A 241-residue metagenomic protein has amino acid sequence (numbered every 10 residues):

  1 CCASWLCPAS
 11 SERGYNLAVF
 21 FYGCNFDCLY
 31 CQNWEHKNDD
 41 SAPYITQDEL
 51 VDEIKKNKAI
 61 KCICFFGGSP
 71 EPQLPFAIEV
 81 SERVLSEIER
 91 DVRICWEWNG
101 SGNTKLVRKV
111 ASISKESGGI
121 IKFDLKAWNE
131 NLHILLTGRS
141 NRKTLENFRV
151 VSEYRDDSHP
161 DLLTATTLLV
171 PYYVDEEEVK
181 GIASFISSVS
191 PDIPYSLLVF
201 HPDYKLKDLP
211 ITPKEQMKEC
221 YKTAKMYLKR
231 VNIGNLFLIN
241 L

Functional and structural regions predicted by a protein language model:
C1-F21, W34-N38, K56: N-terminal [4Fe-4S]-dependent radical SAM core
V19, C28, F123, Y195 (+1 more regions): Conserved, mostly hydrophobic/aromatic
F20-W34, L241: Local cysteine-cluster metal-coordination motifs and their immediate loop/turn environment, predominantly Fe-S cluster
Y22, A42, E49: Sequence context surrounding c-type heme c attachment/ligation sites in exported
F26-Y30, K37-D40, P72-P75, N103-L106: Short, well-ordered, mixed-charge alpha-helical segments that flank or form enzyme active sites
N38-S41, F65, E97, I233-G234: Residue-level detector of family-conserved "landmark" positions at structurally sensitive sites
I45-L209, C220: Conserved AdoMet/S-adenosylmethionine-binding subsite of the radical SAM
K214-L241: A cross-taxonomic marker for long C-terminal extensions/tails that follow the last structured domain
